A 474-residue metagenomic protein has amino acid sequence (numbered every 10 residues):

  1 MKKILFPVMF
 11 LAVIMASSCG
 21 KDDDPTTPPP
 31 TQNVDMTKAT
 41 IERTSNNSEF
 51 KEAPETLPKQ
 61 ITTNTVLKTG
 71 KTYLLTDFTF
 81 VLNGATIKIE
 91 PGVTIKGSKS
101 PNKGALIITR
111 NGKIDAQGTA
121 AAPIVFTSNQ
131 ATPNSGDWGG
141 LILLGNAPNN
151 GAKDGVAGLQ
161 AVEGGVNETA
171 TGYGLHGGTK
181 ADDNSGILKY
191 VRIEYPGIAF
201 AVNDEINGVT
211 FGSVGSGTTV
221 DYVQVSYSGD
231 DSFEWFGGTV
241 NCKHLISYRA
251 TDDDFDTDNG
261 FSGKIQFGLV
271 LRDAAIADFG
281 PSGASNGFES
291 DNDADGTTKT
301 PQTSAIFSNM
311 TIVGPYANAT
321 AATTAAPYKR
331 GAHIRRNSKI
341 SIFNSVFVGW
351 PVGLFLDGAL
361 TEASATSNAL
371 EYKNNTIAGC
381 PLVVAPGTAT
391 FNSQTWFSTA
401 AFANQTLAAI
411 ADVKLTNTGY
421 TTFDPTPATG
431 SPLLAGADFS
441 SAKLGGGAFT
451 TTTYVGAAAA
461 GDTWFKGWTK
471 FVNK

Functional and structural regions predicted by a protein language model:
M1-I4, G20-K21: Positively charged n-region of N-terminal signal peptides that target proteins for export
I4-V13: Sec-dependent N-terminal signal peptides
M15-S18: C-terminal motif of bacterial Sec signal peptides marking the signal peptidase cleavage site
G20-D23, N33: Low-complexity, highly charged intrinsically disordered N-terminal segments that act as targeting/localization
T27-T69, L75-I87, S100-N111, G118 (+3 more regions): Extracellular beta-rich repeat passengers
I95-K96: Primarily the HKD phosphodiesterase
P123: Aromatic- and Lys/Arg-enriched surface recognition patch
